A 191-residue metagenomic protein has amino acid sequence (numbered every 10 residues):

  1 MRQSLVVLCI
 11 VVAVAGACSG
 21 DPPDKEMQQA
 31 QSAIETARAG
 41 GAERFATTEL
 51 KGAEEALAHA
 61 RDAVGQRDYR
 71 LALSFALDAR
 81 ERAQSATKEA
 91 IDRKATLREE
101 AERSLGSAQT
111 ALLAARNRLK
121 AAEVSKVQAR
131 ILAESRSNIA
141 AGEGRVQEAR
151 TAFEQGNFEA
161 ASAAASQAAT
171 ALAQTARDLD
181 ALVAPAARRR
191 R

Functional and structural regions predicted by a protein language model:
M1-G16: Sec-dependent bacterial lipoprotein signal peptides
C18-R191: Long, charged/polar, soluble alpha-helical segments
